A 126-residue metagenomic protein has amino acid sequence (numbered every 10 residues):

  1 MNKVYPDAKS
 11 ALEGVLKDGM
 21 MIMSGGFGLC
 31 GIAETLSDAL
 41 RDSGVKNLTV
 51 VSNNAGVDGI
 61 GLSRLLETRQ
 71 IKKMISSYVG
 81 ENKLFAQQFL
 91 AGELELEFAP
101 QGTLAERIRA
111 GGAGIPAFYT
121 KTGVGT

Functional and structural regions predicted by a protein language model:
M1-T126: Conserved alpha/beta enzyme-core scaffold
